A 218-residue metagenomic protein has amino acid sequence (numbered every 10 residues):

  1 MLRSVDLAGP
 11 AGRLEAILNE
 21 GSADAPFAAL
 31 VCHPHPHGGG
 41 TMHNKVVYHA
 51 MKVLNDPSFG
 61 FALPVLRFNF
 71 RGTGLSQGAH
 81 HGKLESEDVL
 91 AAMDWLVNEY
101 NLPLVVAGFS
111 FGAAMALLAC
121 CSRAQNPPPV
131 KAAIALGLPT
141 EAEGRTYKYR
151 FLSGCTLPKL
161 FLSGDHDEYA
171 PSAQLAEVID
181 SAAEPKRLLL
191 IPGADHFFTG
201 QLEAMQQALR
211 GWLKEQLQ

Functional and structural regions predicted by a protein language model:
L7-Y100: Serine-hydrolase catalytic machinery in alpha/beta-hydrolase-like enzymes
P34-H35, I134-E143, G164: Active-site nucleophile loop of the alpha/beta-hydrolase fold
G108-A116: Gly/Ala-rich beta-loop-alpha elbow adjacent to hydrolase catalytic centers
A142, D165-A170, H196-F197: Acidic catalytic loop of the alpha/beta-hydrolase fold
G154-T156, L160-S163, D167: Short beta-strand/loop motif that positions the catalytic acidic residue of the alpha/beta-hydrolase fold
S181-F197: Catalytic histidine neighborhood in serine/cysteine hydrolases with alpha/beta-hydrolase-type architecture
A194-Q206: Catalytic histidine-centered segment of alpha/beta-hydrolase-like enzymes
